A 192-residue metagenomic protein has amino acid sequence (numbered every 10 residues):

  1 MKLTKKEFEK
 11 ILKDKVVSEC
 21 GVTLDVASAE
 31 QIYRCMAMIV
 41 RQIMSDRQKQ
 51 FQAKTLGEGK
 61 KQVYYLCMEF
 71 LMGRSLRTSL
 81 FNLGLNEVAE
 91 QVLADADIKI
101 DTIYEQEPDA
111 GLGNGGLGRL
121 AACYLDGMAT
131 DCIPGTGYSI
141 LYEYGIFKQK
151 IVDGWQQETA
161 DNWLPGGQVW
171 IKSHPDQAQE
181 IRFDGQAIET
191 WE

Functional and structural regions predicted by a protein language model:
M1-E192: A conserved ligand/cofactor-binding region detector
